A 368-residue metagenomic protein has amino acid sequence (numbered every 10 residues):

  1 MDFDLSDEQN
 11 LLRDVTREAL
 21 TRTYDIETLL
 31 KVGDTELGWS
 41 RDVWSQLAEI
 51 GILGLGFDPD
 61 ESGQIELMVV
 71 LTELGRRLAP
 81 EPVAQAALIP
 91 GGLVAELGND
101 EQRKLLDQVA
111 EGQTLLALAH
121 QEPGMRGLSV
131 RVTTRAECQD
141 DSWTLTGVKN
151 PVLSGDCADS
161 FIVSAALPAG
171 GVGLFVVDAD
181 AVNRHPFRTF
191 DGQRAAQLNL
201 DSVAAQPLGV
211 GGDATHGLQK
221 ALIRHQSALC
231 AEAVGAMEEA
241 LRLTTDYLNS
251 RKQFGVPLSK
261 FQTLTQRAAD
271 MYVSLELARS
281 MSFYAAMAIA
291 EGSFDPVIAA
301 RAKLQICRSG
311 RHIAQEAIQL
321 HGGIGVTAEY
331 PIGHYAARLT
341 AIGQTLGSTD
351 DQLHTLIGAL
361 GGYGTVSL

Functional and structural regions predicted by a protein language model:
M1-L78, L97, G112, C138 (+2 more regions): Alpha-helical interface subdomain recognition
G51, L71-L74, V177-A181, V203: Short Ser/Thr-interspersed hydrophobic loop/turn segments at strand-loop and sheet-helix junctions that line or gate
A79-D100: N-terminal glycine-rich flavin-associated loop
A84, G124-G127, V152-L153, A166 (+1 more regions): Short Gly/Pro-enriched turn/cap motifs at secondary-structure boundaries
G112-P123: A short, Trp-centered hydrophobic/proline-enriched beta-strand micro-motif
G112-T114, V130-V132, C157-D159, G171 (+5 more regions): A generic structural signal for well-ordered coil/turn residues at beta-strand boundaries that shape enzyme active-site
A119, T146-V182: A short core secondary-structure module
R131-T133, P151-V152, D178-V210: Flexible, small-/acidic-enriched active-site or ligand-binding loops
